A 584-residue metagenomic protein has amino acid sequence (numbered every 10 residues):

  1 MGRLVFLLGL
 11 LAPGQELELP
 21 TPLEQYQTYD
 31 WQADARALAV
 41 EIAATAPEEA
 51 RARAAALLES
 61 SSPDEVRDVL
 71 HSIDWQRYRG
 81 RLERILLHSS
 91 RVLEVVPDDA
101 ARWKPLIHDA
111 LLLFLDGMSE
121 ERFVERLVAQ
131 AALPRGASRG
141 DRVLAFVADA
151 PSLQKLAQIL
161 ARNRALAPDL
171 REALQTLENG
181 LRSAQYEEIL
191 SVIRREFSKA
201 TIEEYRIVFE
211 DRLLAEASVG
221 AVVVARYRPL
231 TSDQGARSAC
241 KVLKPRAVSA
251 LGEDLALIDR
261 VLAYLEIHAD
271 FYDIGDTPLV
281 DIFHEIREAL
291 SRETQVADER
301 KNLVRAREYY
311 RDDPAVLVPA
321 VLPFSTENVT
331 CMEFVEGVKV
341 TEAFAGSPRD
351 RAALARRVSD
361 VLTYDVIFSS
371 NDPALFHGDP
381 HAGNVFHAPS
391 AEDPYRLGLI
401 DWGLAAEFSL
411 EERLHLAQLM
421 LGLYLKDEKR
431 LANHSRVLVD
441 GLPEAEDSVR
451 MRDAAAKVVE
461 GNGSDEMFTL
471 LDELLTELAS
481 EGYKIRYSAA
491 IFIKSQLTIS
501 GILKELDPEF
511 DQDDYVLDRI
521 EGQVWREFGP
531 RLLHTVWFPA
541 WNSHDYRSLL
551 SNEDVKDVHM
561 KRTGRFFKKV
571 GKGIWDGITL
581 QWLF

Functional and structural regions predicted by a protein language model:
L4-S370, A374-H377, F386-L410, L414 (+1 more regions): Broad phosphate/nucleotide-binding scaffolds in NTP-utilizing and phosphate-metabolizing enzymes
D379-H381: Conserved catalytic-loop position in the HRD/HxD motif
